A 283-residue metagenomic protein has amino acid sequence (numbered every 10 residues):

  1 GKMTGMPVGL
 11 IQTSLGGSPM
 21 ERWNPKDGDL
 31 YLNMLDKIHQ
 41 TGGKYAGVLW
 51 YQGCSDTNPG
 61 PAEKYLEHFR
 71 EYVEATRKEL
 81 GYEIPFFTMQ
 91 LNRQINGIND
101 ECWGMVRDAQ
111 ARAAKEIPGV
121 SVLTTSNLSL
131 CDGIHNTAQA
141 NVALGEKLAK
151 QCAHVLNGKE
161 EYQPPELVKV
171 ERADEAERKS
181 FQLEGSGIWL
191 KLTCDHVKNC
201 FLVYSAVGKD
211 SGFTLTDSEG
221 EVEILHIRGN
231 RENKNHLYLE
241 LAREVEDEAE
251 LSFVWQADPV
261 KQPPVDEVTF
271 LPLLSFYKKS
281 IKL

Functional and structural regions predicted by a protein language model:
G1-L283: Cell-envelope and extracellular/periplasmic
